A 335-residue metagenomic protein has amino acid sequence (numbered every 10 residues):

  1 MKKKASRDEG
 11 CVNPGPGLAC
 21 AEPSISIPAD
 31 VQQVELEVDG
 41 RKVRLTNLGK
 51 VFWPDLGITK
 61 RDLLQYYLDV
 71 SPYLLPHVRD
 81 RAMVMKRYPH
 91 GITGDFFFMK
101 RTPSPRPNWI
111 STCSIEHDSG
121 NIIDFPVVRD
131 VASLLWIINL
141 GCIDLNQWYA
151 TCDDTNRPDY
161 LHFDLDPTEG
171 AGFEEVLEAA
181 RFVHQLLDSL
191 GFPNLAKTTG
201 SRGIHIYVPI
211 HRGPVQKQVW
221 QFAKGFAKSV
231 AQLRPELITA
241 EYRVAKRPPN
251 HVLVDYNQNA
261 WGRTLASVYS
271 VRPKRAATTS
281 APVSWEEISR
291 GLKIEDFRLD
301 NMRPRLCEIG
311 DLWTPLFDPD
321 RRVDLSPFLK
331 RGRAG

Functional and structural regions predicted by a protein language model:
M1-G10, C20-I58, L64, L75 (+6 more regions): C-terminal accessory nucleic-acid interaction domains of nucleic acid-metabolism proteins
P14-P16: Short linear segments in intrinsically disordered or otherwise low-structure-confidence regions
M85-Y88, N194-G200, E241-A245: Short beta-strand
G94-D118, I123-A132: Basic, low-complexity intrinsically disordered segments
D124-T199, I210-Q218, G335: Signature for HUH/AEP ssDNA processing cores
H205-H211, V252-Y256: A short beta-strand motif that forms the metal-chelation/ATP-contact edge of phosphoryl-transfer active sites
